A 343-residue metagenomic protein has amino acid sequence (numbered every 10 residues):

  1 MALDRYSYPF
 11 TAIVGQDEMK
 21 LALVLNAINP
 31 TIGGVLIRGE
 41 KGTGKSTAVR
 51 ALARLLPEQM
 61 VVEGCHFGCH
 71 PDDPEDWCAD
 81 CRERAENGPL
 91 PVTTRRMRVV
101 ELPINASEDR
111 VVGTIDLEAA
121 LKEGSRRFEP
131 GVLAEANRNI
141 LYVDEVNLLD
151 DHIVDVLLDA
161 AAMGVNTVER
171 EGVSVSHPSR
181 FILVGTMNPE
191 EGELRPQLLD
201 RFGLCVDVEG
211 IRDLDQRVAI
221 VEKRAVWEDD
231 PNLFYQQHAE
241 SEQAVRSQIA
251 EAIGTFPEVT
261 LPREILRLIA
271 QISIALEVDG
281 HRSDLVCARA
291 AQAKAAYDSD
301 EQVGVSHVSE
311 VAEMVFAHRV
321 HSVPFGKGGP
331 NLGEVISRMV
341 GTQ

Functional and structural regions predicted by a protein language model:
M1-A2, K327: Charged, low-complexity terminal tails
A2-D215: Conserved ASCE/P-loop NTPase catalytic core
Q16, L214, P262-R263, D279-L285 (+1 more regions): Alpha-helix N-cap/helix-initiation sites
K20-N29, V286-A296: Contiguous, well-ordered alpha-helical segments that form the cores/surfaces of helical PPI scaffolds
L21, D155, P196, D200 (+4 more regions): Non-catalytic, well-ordered alpha-helical scaffold segments
G44, L268-R282, A293-Q343: C-terminal engagement/docking regions of AAA+ P-loop ATPases
E108-G113, L194-I253: Conserved AAA+ ATPase core "coupling" helix
N232-C287: Conserved AAA+ ATPase small/helical "lid" subdomain
